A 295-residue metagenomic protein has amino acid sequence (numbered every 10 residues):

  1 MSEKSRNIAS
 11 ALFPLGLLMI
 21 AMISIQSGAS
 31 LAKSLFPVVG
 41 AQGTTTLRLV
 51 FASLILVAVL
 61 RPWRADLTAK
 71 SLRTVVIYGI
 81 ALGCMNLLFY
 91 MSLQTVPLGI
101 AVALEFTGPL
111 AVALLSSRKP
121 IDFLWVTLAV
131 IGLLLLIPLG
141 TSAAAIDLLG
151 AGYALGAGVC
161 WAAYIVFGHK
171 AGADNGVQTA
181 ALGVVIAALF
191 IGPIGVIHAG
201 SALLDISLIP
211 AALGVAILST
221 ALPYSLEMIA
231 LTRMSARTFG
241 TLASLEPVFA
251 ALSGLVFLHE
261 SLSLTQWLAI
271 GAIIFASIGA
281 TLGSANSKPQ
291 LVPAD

Functional and structural regions predicted by a protein language model:
S2-E3, N7, L49, L208 (+1 more regions): C-terminal-most transmembrane helix of multi-pass membrane proteins
A9-L15, V38-Q42, T46, L67-L72 (+3 more regions): Juxtamembrane helix-entry segments on the extracytoplasmic side of multipass membrane proteins
P14, P37-C84, A111-V112, C160-Y164 (+2 more regions): Transmembrane alpha-helices of multi-pass small-molecule transport proteins
M19-S27, L31, V59, V76-M91 (+5 more regions): Hydrophobic alpha-helical transmembrane segments of multi-pass membrane transport proteins, especially secondary
L35, T44, R48, S92 (+7 more regions): Hydrophobic/aromatic residues within transmembrane alpha-helices of multi-pass small-molecule transporters
G43-S53, L82, F89-P120, A157 (+1 more regions): Specific alpha-helical transmembrane segments that line the substrate/conduction pathway and gating interfaces
L56, V112-A113, G140-A199, L291-D295: Transmembrane alpha-helical segments that form core, pore/gating elements of small-molecule transporters/exporters
I77, T107, I121-G140, A157 (+3 more regions): Hydrophobic transmembrane alpha-helices of multi-pass small-molecule transport proteins
